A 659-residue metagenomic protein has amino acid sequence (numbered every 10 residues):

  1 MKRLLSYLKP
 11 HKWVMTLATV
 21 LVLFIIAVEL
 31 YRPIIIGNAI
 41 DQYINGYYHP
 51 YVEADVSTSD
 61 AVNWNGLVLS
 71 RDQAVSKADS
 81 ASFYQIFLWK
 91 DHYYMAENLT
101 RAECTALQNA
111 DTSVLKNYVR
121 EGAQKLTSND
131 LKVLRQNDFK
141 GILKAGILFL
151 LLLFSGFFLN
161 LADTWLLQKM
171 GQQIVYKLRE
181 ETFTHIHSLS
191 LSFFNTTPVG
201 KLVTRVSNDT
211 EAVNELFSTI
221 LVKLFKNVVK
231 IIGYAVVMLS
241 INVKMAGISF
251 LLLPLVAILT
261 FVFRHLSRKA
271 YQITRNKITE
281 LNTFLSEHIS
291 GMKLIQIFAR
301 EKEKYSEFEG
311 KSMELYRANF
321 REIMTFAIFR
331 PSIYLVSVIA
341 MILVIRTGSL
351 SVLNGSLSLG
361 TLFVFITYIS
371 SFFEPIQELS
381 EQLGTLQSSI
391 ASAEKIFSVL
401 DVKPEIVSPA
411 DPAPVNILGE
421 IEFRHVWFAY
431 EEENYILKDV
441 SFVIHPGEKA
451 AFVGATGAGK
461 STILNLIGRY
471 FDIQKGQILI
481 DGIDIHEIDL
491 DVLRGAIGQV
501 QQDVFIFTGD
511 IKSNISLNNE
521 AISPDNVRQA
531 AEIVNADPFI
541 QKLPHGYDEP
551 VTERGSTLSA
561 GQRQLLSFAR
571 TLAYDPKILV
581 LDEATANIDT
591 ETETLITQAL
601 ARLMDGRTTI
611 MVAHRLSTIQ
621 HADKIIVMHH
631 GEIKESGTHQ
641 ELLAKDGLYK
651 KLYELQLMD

Functional and structural regions predicted by a protein language model:
M1-R32, I36, D41-L148, L159 (+9 more regions): Membrane-integrated ABC transporters
P10, L191-S192, N208-F217, L221 (+8 more regions): An intracellular "coupling" helix at the cytosolic face of ABC transporter transmembrane type-1 domains
M15, Y51, S408-P409, P414-D659: ABC-type nucleotide-binding domain
M15-A27, V222-I273, L343-L357, E374: Transmembrane helices of ABC transporter permease
G46-Y48, T58-S59, Q172, E180-T204 (+6 more regions): Short intracellular "coupling" helices and adjacent cytoplasmic loop segments at the cytosolic face of multi-pass
F149-G156, N160, L253-T260, F326-A340 (+1 more regions): Hydrophobic alpha-helical segments in the permease module
R300, M324, M341, S371-V399: Cytosolic ends of transmembrane helices, especially the final helix of ABC transmembrane type-1 domains
